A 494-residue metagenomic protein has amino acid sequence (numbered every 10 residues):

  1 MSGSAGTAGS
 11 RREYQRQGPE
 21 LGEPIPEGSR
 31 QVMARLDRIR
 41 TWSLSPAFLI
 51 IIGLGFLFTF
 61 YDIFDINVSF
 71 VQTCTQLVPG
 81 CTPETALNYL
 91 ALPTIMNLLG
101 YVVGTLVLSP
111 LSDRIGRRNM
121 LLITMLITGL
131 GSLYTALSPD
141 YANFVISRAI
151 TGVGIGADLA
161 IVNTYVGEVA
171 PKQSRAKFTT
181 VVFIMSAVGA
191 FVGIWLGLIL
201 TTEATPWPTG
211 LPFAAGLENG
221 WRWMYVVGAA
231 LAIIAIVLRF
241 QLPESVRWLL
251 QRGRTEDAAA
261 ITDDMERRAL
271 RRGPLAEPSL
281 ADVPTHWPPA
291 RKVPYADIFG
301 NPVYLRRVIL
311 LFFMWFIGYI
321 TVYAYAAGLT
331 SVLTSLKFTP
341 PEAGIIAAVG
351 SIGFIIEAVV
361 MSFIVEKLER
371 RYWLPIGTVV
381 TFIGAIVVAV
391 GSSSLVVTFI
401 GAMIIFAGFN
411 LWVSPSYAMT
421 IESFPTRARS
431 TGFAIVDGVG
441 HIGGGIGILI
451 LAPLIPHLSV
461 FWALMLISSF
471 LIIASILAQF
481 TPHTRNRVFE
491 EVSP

Functional and structural regions predicted by a protein language model:
S2-P494: Transmembrane-helix signature of 12-pass secondary carriers
